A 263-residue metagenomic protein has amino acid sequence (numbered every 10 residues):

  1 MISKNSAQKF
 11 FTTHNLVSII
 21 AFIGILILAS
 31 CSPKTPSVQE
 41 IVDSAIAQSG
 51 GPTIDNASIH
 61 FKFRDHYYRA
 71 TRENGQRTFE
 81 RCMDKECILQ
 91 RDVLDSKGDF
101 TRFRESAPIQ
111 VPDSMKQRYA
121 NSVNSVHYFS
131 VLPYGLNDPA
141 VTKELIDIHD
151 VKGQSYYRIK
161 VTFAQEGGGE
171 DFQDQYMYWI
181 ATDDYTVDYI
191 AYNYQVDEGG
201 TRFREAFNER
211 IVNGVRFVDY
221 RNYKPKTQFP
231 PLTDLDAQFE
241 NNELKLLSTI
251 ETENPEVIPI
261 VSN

Functional and structural regions predicted by a protein language model:
M1-T13: N-terminal secretory signal peptides that target proteins for export/translocation
V17-I27: Bacterial N-terminal signal peptides
S30-Y67: N-terminal leader/targeting segments and the immediate start of mature chains
K34-E40, T101-F172, Y194-D197, E256 (+1 more regions): Flexible, processing/modification-adjacent segments and terminal tails in exported/periplasmic/extracellular proteins
A45, A70-R72, F207-E209: Extended lipid/amphipathic-ligand handling interfaces
T53-D95: Solvent-exposed N-terminal domain segments of exported/luminal and surface proteins
Y156-V257: Gly/Pro-enriched, hydrophobic low-complexity segments that function as extracytoplasmic propeptides/linkers
